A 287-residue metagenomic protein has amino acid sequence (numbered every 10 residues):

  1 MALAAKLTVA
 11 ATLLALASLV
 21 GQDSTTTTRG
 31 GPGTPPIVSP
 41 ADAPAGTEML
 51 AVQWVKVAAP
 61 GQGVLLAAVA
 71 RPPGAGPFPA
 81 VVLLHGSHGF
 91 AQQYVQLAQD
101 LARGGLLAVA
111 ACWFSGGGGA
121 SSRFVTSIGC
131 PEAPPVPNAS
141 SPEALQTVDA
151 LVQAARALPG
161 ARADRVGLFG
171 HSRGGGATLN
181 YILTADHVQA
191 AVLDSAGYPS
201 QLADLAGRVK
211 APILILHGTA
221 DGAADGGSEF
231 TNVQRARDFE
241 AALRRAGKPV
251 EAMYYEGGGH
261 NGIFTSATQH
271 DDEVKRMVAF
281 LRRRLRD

Functional and structural regions predicted by a protein language model:
T26-A75: N-terminal cap/lid segment of alpha/beta-hydrolase-fold proteins
V57, H88-F90, Q146-K210: Primarily recognizes the serine-hydrolase "nucleophile elbow" in alpha/beta-hydrolase and SGNH/GDSL folds
V57-A68, P77-L158: Serine-hydrolase catalytic machinery in alpha/beta-hydrolase-like enzymes
L83-H88, A196, G218-T219: Glycine-rich His-Gly loop
L84, A111, D194, Y255-G258: Alpha/beta-hydrolase
V209, I215-H217: Short beta-strand/loop motif that positions the catalytic acidic residue of the alpha/beta-hydrolase fold
T219-E251: Active-site-adjacent alpha-helix of alpha/beta-hydrolase-fold enzymes
R244-D287: C-terminal catalytic histidine-bearing segment of alpha/beta-hydrolase fold enzymes
